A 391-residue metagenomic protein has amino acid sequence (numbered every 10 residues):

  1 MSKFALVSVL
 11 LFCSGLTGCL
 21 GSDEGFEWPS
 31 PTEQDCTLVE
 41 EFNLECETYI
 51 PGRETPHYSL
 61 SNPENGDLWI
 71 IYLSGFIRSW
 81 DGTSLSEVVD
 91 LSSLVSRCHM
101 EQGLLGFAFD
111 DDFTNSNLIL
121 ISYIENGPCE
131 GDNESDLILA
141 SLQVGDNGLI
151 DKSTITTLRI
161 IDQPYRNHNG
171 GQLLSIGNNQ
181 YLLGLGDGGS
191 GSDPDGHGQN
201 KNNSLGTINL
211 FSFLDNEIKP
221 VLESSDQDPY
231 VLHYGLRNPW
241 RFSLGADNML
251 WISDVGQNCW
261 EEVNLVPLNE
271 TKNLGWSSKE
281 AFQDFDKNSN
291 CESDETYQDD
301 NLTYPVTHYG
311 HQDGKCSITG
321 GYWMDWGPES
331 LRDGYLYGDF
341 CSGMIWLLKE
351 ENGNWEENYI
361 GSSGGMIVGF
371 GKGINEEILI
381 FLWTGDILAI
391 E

Functional and structural regions predicted by a protein language model:
M1-S30: Secretory targeting signatures
W28-V39, I71, R97, Q102-L104 (+5 more regions): Beta-propeller domain segments
T48-E54, D90-H99, R159-Y165, Y230-G235 (+2 more regions): Surface loop/turn motifs at the tips and blade-to-blade linkers of beta-strand repeat domains
T48-G75, C316-W323: Beta-strand-rich domains and repeat architectures in extracellular enzymes and scaffolds, especially beta-propellers
L60-S61, A108, L174, S243 (+2 more regions): Conserved beta-strand position repeated across blades of beta-propeller domains
N133-L174: Asp-box/WD-like beta-propeller blade repeats and closely related beta-sheet repeat scaffolds
N354-I374: Conserved blade-ending motifs and adjacent loop-strand segments that build the rim/top face of beta-propeller domains
G369-E391: Blade-level signature of beta-propeller repeat domains, shared across WD40, Kelch, NHL, RCC1 and BNR/Asp-box propellers
